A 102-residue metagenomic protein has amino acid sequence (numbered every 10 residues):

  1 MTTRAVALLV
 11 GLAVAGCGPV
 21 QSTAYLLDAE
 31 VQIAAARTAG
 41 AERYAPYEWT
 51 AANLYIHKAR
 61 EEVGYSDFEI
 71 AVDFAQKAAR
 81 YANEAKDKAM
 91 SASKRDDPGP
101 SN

Functional and structural regions predicted by a protein language model:
M1-C17: Sec-dependent bacterial lipoprotein signal peptides
C17-N102: Long, charged/polar, soluble alpha-helical segments
